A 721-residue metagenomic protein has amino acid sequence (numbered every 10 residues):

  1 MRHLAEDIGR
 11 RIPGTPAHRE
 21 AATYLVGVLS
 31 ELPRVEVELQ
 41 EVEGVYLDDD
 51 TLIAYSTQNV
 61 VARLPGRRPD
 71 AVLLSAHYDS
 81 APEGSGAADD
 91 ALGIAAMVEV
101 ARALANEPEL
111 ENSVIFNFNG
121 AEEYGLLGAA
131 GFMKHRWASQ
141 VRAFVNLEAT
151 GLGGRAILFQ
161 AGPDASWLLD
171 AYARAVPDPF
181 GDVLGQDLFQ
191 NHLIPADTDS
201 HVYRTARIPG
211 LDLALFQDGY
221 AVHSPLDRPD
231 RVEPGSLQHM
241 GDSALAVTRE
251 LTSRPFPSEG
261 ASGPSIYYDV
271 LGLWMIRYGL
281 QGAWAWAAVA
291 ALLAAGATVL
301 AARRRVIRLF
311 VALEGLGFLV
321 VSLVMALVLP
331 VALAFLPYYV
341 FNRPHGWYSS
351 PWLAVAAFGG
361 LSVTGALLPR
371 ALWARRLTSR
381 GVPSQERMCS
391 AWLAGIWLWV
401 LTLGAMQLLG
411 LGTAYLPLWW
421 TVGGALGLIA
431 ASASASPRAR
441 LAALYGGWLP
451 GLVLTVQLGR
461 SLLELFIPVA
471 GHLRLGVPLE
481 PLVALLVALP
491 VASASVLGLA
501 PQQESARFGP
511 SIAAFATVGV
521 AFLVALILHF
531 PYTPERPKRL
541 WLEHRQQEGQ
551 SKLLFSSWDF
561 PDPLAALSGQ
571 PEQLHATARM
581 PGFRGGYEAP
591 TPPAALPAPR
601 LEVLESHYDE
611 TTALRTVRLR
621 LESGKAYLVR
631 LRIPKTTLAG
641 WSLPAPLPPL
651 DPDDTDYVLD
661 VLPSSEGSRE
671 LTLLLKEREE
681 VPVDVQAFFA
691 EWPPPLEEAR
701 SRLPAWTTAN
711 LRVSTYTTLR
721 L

Functional and structural regions predicted by a protein language model:
M1-Y278, L631, P646-E677: Soluble extramembrane regions of membrane proteins in the secretory/endomembrane system
T15, H135, D164-A165, D182-G185 (+8 more regions): Alpha-helix initiation/capping motif
T23-T51, Y55-V61, I94-A95, R174-P177 (+1 more regions): Extracytosolic and intramembrane catalytic regions of membrane-associated proteins in envelope/secretory systems
G84-A87, N112-I115, P179-V183, L213 (+5 more regions): A generic short-segment signal for beta-strand/edge and adjacent turn/coil regions
Q140-L158, A283-V306: C-terminal domain-closing interface element
L237-E250, L475-L482, F515-L528, T637-A639 (+2 more regions): C-terminal, active-site-flanking charged/polar segments
A288-P599: Alpha-helical transmembrane segments of integral membrane proteins
